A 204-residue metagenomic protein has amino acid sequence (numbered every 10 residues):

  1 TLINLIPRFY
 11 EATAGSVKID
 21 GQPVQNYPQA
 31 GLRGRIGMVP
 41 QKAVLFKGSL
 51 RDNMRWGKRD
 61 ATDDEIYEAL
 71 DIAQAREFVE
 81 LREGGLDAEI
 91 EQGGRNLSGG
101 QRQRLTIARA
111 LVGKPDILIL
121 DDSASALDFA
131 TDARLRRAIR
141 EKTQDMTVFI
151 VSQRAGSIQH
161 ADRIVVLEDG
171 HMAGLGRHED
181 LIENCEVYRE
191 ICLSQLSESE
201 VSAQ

Functional and structural regions predicted by a protein language model:
I6-P7: Helix-to-loop junction immediately C-terminal to a conserved catalytic motif
T13-P23, R163-I164, M172: ABC nucleotide-binding domain "signature motif"
S16-K18, N26, R33, R51-Q92 (+3 more regions): ABC ATPase nucleotide-binding domain helical subdomain, centered on the C-loop/LSGGQ "ABC signature"
K18, R76-L105, L120-S123, L127-A130 (+1 more regions): ABC-fold ATPase nucleotide-binding domain signature/coupling loops
A43-A61, L97, S157-I158: Conserved catalytic motifs of ABC-family nucleotide-binding domains
L81, A130, R137, D145 (+1 more regions): C-terminal portion of ABC ATPase nucleotide-binding domains
S98, L105-A110, R134, I150: ABC ATPase nucleotide-binding domain "signature" region
V112-D116, D145: A short, proline-enriched helix->beta-strand linker immediately N-terminal to the Walker B motif in ABC-type P-loop
